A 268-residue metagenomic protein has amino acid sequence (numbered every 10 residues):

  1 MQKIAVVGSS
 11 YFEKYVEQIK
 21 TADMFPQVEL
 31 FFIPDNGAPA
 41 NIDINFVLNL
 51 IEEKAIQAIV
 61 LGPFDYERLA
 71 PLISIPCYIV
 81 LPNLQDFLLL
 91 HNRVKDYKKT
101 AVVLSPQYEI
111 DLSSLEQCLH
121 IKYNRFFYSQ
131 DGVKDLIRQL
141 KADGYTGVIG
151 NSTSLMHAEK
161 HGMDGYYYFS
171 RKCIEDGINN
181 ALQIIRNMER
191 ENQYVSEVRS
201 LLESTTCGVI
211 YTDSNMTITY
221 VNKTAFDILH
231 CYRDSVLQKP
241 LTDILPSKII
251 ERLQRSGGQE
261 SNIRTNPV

Functional and structural regions predicted by a protein language model:
Q2-K3, V7-D23, P34-F46, F64 (+4 more regions): Ser/Thr/Gly-rich flexible loops in soluble cytosolic domains mediating phosphotransfer, phosphorylation
A5-V6, I56-G62, V102-V103, Y145-S152: Periplasmic-binding protein-like
I51-E52, R138-K141: Non-catalytic positions within long, well-ordered alpha-helices that form the structural scaffold/packing of enzyme
D143-G150, Y166-S170: N-terminal membrane insertion elements
G150, P246-V268: PAS-family sensory/regulatory modules and their coupling/dimerization elements
R190-K223: Sensory modules in modular signal-transduction proteins
A225-V236: PAS/PAS-like sensory domain cap-loop motif
S235-K248: PAS-family sensory/regulatory domains
